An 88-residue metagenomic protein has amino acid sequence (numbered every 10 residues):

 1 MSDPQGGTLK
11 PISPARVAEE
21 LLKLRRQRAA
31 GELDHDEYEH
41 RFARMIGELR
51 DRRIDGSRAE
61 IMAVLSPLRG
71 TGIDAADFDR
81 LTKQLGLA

Functional and structural regions predicted by a protein language model:
M1-A88: Acidic, Ser/Pro/Thr-rich low-complexity regulatory regions and the short amphipathic helical interaction modules they
